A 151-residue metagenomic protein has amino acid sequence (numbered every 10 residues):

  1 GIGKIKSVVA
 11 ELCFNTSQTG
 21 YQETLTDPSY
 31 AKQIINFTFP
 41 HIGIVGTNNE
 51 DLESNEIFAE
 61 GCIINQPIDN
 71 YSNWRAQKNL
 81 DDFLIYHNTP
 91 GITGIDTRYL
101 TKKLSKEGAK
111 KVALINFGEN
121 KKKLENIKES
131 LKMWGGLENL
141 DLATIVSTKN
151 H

Functional and structural regions predicted by a protein language model:
G1-H151: RNA-binding accessory domains that recognize and position tRNA/RNA substrates
